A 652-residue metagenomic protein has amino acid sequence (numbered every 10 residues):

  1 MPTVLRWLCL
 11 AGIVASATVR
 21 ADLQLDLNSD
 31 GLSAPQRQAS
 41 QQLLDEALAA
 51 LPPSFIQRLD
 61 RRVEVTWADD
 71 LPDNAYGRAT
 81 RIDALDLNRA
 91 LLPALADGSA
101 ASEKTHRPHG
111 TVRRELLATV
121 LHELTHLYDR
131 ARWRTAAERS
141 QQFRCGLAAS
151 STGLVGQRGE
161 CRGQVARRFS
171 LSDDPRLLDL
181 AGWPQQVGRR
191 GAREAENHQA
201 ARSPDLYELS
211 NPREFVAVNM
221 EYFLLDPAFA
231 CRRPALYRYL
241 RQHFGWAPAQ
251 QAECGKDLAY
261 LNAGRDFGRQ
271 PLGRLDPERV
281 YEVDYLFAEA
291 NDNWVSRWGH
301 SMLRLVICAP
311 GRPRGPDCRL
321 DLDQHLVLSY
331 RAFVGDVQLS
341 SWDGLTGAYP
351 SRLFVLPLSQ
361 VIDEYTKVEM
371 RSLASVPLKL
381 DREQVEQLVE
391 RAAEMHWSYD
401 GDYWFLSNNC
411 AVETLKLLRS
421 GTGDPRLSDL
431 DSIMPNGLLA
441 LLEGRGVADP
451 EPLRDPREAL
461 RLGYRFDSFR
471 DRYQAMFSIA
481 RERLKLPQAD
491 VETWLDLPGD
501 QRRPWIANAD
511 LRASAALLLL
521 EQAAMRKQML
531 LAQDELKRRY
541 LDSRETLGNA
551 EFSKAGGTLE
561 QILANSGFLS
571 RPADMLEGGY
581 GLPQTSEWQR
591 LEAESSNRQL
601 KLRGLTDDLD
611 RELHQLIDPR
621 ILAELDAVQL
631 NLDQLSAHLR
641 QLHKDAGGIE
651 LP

Functional and structural regions predicted by a protein language model:
P2-L10: Sec-dependent signal peptide recognition, specifically the positively charged N-region followed immediately by
S16-T18: N-terminal signal peptide c-region/cleavage motif recognized by signal peptidases
D22-G98, G159-R162: Auxiliary, metal-adjacent structural segments of Zn-dependent hydrolase domains
S33, R37-L44, L95-G98, H109-L121 (+7 more regions): Solvent-exposed, acidic/flexible segments
T80-T119, L147-A148, R279-M370, W404 (+1 more regions): Glycine-rich catalytic cores of cysteine/serine-nucleophile enzymes that process amide/ester linkages in cell-envelope
S99-T105, R130, T135-E208, V218 (+2 more regions): Activation targets extended, charge/polar-rich intrinsically disordered C-terminal tails
R114-R134, A217: Active-site recognition of the HExxH zinc-binding catalytic motif
V187-E196, G273-E282, V295-S296, H300 (+1 more regions): Active-site-adjacent bridging/hinge elements
